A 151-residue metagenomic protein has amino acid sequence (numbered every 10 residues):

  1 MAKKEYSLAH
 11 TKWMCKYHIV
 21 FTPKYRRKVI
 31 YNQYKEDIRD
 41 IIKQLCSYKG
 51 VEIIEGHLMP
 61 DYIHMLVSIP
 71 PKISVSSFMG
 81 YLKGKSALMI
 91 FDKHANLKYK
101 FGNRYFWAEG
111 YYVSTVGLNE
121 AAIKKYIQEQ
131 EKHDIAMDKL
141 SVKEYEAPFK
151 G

Functional and structural regions predicted by a protein language model:
M1-G151: Basic nucleic-acid-binding interfaces
